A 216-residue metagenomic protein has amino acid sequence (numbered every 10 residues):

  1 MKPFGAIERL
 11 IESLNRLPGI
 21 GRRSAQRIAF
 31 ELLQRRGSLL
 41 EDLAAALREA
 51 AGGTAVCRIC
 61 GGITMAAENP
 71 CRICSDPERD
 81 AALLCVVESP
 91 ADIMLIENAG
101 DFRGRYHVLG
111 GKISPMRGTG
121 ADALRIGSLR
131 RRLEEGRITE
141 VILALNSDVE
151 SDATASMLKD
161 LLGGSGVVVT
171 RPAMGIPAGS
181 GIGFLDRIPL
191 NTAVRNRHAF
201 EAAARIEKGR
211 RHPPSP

Functional and structural regions predicted by a protein language model:
K2, R35, L39, R117-A121 (+2 more regions): Catalytic cores of large soluble enzymes that bind and process phosphate-bearing ligands
K2-E8, R16, R27-I93, L190 (+3 more regions): Cys/His-rich Zn2+-binding cysteine-cluster or related metal-binding knuckle/ribbon modules and their
E8-E12, Q26-F30, E41, A45 (+7 more regions): Solvent-exposed alpha-helical segments within well-ordered globular domains of core cellular machineries
R16-P18, P172: Short conserved micro-motifs on helix faces and helix-strand junctions that flank and scaffold key functional residues
A25, D76-L145: Extended interfacial segments that mediate partner engagement and assembly in macromolecular machines
V56, P70, D92, L109-K112 (+4 more regions): Glycine-rich, flexible loop/turn motifs
R103, R130-P216: Long C-terminal interaction/binding lobes of large macromolecular proteins
